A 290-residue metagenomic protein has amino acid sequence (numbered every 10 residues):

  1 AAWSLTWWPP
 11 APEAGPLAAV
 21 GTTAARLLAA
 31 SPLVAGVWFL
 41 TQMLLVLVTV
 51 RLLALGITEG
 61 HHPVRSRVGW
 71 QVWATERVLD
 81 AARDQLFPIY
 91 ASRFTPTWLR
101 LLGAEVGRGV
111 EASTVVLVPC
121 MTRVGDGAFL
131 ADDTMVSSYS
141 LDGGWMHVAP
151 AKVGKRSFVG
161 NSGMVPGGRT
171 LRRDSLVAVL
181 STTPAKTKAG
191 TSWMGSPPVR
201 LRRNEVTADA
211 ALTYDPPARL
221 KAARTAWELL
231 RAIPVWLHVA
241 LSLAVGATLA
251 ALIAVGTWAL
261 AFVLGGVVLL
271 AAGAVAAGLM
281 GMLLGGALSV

Functional and structural regions predicted by a protein language model:
A1-L102, K188-V290: Terminal amphipathic alpha-helical/low-complexity segments used for targeting or macromolecular assembly
L99-L101, E105-V199: Structural signal for interior beta-strand "rungs" in well-ordered beta-sheet cores of soluble enzyme domains
